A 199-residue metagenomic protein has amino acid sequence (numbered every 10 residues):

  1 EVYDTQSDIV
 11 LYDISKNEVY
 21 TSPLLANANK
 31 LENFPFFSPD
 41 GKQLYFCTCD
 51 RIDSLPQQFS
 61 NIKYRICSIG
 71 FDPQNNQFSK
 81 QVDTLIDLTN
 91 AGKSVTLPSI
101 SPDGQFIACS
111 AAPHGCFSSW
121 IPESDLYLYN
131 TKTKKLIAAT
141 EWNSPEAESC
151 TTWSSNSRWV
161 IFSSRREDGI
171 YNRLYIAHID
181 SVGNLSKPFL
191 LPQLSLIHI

Functional and structural regions predicted by a protein language model:
E1-I9, L24-L31, C47-G70, Q74 (+4 more regions): A flexible loop/linker signature enriched in serine peptidases of the S9 family
D13, G70, N130, Y175-H178: Structural recognition of the beta-propeller blade-terminating site
Y20-L24, F78-I86, I137-T140, L185-S195: Beta-propeller fold detector
F34-F36, L97-S99, C150-T152: Conserved beta-strand position repeated once per blade in WD40 beta-propeller domains
P39-D40, P102-D103, S155-N156: Residue-level detector of Asp-centered blade-edge/turn motifs that repeat once per structural unit in beta-propeller
G41-L44, I107, V160: Hydrophobic beta-strand positions that form the internal "hydrophobic ladder" of WD40/Gbeta-like beta-propeller blades
I69-F78, A177-N184: Short loop/turn segments immediately following beta-strands, especially the blade-tip and inter-blade linker loops
I197-I199: Conserved small/polar residues in nucleotide/adenosyl-binding loops
